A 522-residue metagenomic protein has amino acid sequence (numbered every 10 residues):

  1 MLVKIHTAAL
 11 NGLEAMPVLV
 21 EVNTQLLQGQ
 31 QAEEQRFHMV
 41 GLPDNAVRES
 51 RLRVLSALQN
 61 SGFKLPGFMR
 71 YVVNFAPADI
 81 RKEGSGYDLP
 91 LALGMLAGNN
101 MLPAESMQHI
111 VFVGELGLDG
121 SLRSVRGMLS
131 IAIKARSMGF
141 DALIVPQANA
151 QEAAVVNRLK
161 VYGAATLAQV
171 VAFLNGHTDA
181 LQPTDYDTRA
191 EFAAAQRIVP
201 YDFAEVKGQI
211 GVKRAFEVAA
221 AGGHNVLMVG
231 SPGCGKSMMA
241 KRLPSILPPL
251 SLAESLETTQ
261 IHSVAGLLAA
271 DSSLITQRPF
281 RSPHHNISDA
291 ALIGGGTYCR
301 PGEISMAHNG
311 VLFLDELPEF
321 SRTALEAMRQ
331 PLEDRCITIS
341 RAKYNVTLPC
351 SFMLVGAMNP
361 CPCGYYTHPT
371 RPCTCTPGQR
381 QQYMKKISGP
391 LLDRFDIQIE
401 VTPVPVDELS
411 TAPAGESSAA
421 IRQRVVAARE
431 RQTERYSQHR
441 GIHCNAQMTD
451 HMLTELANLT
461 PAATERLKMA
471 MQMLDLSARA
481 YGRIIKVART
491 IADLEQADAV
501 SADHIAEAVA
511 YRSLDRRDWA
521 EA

Functional and structural regions predicted by a protein language model:
M1-L227, S231, S237, S340 (+2 more regions): Peripheral, non-AAA+ core regions of ATP-driven protein-machinery
V40-R51, P66-G67, N74-G84, Y298-C299 (+1 more regions): Basic, amphipathic alpha-helical bundle interface domains used for macromolecular binding and assembly
D119, L314-S321, G364: Catalytic P-loop NTPase motifs of RecA-like helicase/translocase cores
D179-V218, G222, P249-I304: P-loop NTPase nucleotide-binding/switch module
L227-A269, D334: Walker A/P-loop
M228, L314, A357: Hydrophobic anchor at the beta1->P-loop junction of P-loop NTPases
N309, D315-E316, A327: Walker B catalytic acidic pair
